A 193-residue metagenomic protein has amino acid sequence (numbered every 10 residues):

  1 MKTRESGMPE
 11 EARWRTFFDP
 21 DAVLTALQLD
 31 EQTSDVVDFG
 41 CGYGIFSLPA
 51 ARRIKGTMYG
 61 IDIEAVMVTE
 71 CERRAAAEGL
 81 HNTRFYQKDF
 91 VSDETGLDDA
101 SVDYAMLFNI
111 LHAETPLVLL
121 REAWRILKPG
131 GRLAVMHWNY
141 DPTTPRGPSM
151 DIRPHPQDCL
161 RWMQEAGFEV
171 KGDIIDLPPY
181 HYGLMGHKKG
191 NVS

Functional and structural regions predicted by a protein language model:
M1-F18: Class I SAM-dependent methyltransferase Rossmann-like catalytic core, especially the SAM/SAH-binding loop
R15-S34: Conserved alpha-helix/loop element of class I SAM-dependent methyltransferases that forms part of the SAM/SAH-binding
D35-V37, Y43-D93: Class I SAM-dependent methyltransferase SAM/SAH-binding core
T95-Y104: A short acidic, Gly/Pro-enriched loop at the edge of an enzyme's catalytic core that lines a small-molecule cofactor
D103-P116: A short SAM/SAH-binding and catalytic strip from SAM-dependent methyltransferases
V118-R132: A short glycine-rich, Lys/Arg-flanked "PGG" loop and its adjoining helix->strand segment in the class I
A134-D158: Conserved class I S-adenosyl-L-methionine
I175-S193: Core SAM-dependent methyltransferase catalytic element
